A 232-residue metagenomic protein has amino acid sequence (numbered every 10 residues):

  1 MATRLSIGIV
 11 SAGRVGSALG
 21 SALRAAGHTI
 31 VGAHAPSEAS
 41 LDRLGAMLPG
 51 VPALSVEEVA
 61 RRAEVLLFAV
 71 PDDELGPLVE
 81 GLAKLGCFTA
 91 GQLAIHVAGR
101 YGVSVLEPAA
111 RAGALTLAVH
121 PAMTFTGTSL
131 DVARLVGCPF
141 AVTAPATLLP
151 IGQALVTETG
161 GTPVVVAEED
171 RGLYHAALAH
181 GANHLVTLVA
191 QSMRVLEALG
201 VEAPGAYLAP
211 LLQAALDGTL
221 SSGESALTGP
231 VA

Functional and structural regions predicted by a protein language model:
M1-R61: NAD(P)+-binding Rossmann beta1-loop-alpha1 motif at the extreme N-terminus of oxidoreductases
T3-S6, G91, G137: Phosphate-coordination loops involved in phosphoryl transfer and adenosine-cofactor binding
G8-I9, F68, V142: Hydrophobic Val/Ile/Leu positions in short beta-strands of Rossmann-like dinucleotide-binding domains
H28-T29, A114, G161, V201: Short phosphate-binding/catalytic loops that engage adenosine nucleotides
V31-A35, A94-V97, V142: Short, hydrophobic beta-strand segments that form beta-sheet elements in well-ordered domains
E38, P52-L130: Rossmann-like NAD(P)(H) cofactor-binding subdomain of soluble oxidoreductases
R43-M47, A109, L130-S221: Internal alpha-helical scaffold of NAD(P)-dependent oxidoreductase catalytic cores
G223-A232: C-terminal active-site/capping subdomain that shapes the small-molecule cofactor and substrate pocket of enzyme
